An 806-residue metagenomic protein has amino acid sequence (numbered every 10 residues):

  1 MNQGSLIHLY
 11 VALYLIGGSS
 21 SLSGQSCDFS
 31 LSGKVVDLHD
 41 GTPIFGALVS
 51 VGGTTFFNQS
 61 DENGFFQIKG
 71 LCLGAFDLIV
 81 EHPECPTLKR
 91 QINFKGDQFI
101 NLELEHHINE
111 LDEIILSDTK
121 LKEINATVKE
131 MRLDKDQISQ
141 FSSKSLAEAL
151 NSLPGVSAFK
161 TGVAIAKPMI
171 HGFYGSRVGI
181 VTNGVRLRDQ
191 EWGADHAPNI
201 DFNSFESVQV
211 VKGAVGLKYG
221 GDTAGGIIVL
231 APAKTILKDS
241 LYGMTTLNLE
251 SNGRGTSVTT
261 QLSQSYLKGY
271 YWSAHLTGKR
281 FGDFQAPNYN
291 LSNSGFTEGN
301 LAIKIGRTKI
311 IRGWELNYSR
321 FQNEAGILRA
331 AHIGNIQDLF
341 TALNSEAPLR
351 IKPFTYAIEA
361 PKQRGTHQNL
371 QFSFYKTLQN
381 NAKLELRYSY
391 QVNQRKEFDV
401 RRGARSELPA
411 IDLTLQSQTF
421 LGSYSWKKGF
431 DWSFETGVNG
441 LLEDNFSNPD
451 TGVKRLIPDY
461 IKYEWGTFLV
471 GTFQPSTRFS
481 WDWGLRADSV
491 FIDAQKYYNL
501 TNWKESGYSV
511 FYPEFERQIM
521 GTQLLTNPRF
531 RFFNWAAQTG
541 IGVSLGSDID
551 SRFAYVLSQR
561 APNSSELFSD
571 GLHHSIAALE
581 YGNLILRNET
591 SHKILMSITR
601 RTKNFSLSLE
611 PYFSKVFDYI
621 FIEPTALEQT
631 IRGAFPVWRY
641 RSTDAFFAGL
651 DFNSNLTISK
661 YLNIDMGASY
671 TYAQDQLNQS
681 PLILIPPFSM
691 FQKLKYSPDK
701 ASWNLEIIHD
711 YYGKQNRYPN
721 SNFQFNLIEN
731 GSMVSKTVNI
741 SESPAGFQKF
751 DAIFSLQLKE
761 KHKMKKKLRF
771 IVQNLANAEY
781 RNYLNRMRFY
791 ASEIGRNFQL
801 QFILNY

Functional and structural regions predicted by a protein language model:
V36, S50, E81-C85, K95-S139 (+1 more regions): Short, acidic, small-residue-rich periplasmic hinge/interaction motif at the N-terminus of Gram-negative outer-membrane
V185-K212: Short acidic/polar hinge/loop motifs at secondary-structure boundaries that mediate gating or recognition
S204-E206, L217-N288, N293-L301, K309-R312: Outer-membrane beta-barrel translocator/receptor signature
F281, P287, S292-S294, G313-T377 (+4 more regions): Flexible loop and strand-edge segments within Gram-negative outer membrane beta-barrel domains
A331-N335, L442-F446, F491-Q523, R529 (+5 more regions): Surface-exposed extracellular loop regions of Gram-negative outer-membrane beta-barrel proteins, predominantly
L408-S423, Y581-R587, K593-I594, T599-T602 (+2 more regions): Outer membrane beta-barrel strand-and-loop segments of large Gram-negative receptors, especially TonB-dependent
Y612-V616, T625-L627, R632-S721: Gram-negative outer-membrane beta-barrel transporters
F617-D618, I622, I664, Y711-E729 (+1 more regions): C-terminal beta-signal and adjacent terminal beta-strands/loops of Gram-negative outer-membrane beta-barrel proteins
